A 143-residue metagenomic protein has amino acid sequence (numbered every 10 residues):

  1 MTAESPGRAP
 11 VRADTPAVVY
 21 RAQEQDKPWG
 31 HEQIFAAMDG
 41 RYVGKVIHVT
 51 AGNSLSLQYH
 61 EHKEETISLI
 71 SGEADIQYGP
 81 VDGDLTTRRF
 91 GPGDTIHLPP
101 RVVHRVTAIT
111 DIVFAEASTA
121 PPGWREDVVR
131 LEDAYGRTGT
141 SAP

Functional and structural regions predicted by a protein language model:
M1-V43, S54-S56, R88, V128-P143: A short, N-terminal "cap"/entry segment at the start of jelly-roll beta-barrel domains of the cupin/DSBH fold
K45-K63: Conserved short histidine dyad/triad with adjacent acidic residue
H62-G79: Glycine- and acidic-residue-biased ligand/ion/polar-headgroup-sensing regions
T66, T110-R130: A short hydrophobic beta-strand segment most commonly corresponding to one strand of the jelly-roll/cupin
P80-R101: Short acidic-glycine-tyrosine-enriched beta hairpin
